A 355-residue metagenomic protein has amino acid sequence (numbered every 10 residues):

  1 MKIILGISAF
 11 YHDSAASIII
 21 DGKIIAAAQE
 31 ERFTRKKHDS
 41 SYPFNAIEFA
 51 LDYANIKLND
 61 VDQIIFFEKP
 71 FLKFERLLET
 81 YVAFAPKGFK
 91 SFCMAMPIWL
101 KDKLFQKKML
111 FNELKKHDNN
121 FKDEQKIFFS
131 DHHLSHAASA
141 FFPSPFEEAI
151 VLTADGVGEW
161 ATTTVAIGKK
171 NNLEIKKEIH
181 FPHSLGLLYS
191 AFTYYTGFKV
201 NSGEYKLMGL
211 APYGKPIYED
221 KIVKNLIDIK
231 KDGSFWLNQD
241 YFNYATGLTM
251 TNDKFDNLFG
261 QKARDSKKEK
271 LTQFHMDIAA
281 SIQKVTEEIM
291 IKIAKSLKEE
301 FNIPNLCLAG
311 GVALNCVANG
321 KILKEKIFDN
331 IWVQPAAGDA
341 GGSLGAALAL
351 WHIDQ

Functional and structural regions predicted by a protein language model:
M1-Q355: Short acidic/glycine-rich loops and adjacent helix/strand connectors that line catalytic pockets where negatively
